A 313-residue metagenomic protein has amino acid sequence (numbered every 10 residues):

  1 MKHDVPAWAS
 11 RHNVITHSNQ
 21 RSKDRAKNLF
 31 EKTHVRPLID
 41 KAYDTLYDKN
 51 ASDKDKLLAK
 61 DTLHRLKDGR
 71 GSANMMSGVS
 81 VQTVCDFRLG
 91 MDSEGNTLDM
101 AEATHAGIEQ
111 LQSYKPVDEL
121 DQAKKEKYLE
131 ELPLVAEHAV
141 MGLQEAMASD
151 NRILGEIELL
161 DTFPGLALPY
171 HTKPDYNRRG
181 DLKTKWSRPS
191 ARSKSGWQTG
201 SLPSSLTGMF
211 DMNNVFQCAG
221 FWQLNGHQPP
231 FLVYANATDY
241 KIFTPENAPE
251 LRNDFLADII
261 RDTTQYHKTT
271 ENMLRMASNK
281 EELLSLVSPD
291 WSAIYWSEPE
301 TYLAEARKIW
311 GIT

Functional and structural regions predicted by a protein language model:
M1-K173: Metal-dependent nuclease catalytic cores that hydrolyze phosphodiester bonds in DNA/RNA, characterized by
L58-H64, T184, T238-Y240: Short acidic (Asp/Glu) and glycine-rich catalytic loops that position anionic groups and cofactors
V81, N214-N225: An active-site-proximal "capping" alpha-helix that borders the catalytic cofactor pocket
C85-S93, T184-R188, Q223-G226: Hydrophobic/aromatic-lined pockets within catalytic cores
M100, R188, T238-K241: Flexible loop/turn segments at secondary-structure boundaries
L154, N177-L182, P229-Y234: A structural signal for short, well-ordered beta-strand segments and their strand-loop junctions that often border
L159-Q217: Non-catalytic protein-protein interaction segments used by genome-maintenance enzymes to assemble and couple activities
F210, W222-T313: Metal-dependent nuclease catalytic regions and adjoining charged, substrate-binding loops involved in nucleic-acid end
